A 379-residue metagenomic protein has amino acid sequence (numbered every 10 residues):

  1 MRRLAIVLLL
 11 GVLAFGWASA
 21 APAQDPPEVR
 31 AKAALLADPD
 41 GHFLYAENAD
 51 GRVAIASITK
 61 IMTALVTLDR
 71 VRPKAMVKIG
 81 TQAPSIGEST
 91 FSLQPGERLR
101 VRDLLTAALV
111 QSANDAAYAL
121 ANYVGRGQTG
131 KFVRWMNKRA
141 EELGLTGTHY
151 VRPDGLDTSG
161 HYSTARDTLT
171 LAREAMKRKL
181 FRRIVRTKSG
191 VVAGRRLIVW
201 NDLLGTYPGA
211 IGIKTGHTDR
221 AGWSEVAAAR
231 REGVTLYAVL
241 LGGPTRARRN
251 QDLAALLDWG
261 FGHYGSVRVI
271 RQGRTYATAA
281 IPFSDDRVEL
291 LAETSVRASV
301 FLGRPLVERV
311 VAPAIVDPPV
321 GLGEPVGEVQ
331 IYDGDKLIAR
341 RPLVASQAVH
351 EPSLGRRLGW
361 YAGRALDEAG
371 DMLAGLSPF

Functional and structural regions predicted by a protein language model:
M1-L4: Positively charged n-region of N-terminal signal peptides that target proteins for export
I6-V7, T218: General helical structural elements
V7-G16: Bacterial N-terminal signal peptides
A14, D25-P27, A229, P319-V320: Sterically constrained small-residue positions within well-ordered secondary structures of folded domains
A14-F15, R72, Y264: Hydrophobic alpha-helical membrane context
F15-D25, R297, V344: Bacterial Sec-dependent signal peptides at the C-terminal "C-region" and cleavage site
A20-K179, A193: Active-site-adjacent loops and short helices of periplasmic peptidoglycan-processing enzymes
T146, D157-Y162, R166-F379: Domain-terminus/edge residues, biased toward the C-terminal soluble/receptor-binding domains of extracytoplasmic
